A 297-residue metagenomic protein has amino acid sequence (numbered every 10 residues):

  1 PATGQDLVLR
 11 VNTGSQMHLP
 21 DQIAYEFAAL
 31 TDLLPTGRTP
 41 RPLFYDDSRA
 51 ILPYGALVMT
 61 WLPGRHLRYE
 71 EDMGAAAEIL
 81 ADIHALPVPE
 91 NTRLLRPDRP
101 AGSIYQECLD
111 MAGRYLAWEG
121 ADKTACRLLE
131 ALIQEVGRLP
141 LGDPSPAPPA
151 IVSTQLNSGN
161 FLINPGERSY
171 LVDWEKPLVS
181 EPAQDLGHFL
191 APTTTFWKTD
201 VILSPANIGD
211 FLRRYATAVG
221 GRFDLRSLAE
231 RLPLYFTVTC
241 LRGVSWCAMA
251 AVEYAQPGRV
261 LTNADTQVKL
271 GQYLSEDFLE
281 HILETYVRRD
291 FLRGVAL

Functional and structural regions predicted by a protein language model:
P1-G4, V8-L9, P42, V136-Q184: Active-site acidic catalytic loop and adjacent metal/ATP-binding pocket of ATP-dependent phosphoryl transfer enzymes
P1-Q106, D110, W118-G120, P146: ATP-binding pocket architecture of kinase catalytic cores
Q16, A50, H66, F161 (+2 more regions): Conserved protein kinase catalytic core
R49-V58, Q184-L186, A251-Y254: Short, flexible, mixed-charge acidic loops at enzyme active sites
V88-T154, N164-G166, F223-D224, T285-G294: An alpha-helical support segment within catalytic cores of ATP-dependent transferases
R127, G243-L297: ATP/Mg2+ or Mg2+-diphosphate-binding catalytic cores that bind nucleotide phosphates or diphosphates via glycine-rich
L186-F223, T237-P257: Active-site activation/catalytic loop segments of kinase-like enzymes and analogous catalytic loops in related
R222-L234: Acidic, serine/threonine- and proline-rich low-complexity regulatory regions
